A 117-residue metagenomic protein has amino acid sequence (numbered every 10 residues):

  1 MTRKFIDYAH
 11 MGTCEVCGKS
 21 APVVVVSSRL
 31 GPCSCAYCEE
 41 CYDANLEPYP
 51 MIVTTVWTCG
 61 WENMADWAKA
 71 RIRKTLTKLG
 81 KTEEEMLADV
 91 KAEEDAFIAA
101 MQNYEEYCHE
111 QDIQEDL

Functional and structural regions predicted by a protein language model:
M1-A9: A broadly conserved sequence feature marking short terminus-proximal activation segments in nucleic acid-centric
G12, C33-A36: Cys/His-enriched microdomains
C14-C17, C38: Short cysteine-rich clusters marking metal-coordination/redox-active sites
P22, C35-C38: Zinc-coordinating Cys/His ligand positions in small cysteine/histidine-rich zinc-finger domains
V25-S34: Short linker/helix segments within small regulatory modules
E39-W61: Short metal-binding segments enriched for Cys and/or His
A65, K69, R73-E83, L87 (+2 more regions): Residue-level detector of alpha-helical secondary structure
D112-L117: Short acidic DE-rich linear segments
